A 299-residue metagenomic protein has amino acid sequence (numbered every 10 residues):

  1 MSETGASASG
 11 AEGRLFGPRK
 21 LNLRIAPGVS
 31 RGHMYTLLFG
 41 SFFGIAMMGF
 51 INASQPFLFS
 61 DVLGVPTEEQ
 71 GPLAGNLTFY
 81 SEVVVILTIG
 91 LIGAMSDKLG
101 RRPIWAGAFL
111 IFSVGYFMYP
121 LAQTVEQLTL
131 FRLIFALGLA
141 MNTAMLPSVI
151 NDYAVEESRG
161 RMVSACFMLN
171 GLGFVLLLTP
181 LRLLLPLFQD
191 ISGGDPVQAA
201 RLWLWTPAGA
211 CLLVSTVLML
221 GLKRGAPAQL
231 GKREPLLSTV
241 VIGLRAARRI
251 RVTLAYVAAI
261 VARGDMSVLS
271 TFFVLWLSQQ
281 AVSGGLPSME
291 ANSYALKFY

Functional and structural regions predicted by a protein language model:
E3-H33, R224-V257: Juxtamembrane intracellular "pre-TM" segments in multi-pass secondary transporters
N22-V62, R249-L269, F273: Pair of pore-lining "gating" transmembrane helices in MFS-fold secondary transporters
A53-G71, T271-Y294: Short amphipathic helix-loop junctions that connect adjacent transmembrane helices in Major Facilitator Superfamily/SLC
G75-G93: Central cavity-lining transmembrane alpha-helices of secondary-active solute carriers, predominantly the Major
R102-W105: Primarily marks hydrophobic transmembrane alpha-helices of the MFS/SLC 12-helix fold
L110-Q123: C-terminal ends and interior cores of transmembrane alpha-helices in multi-pass membrane transporters/permeases
I134-L146: Core transmembrane helices of Major Facilitator Superfamily
V163-P186, C211: Glycine-rich segments within core transmembrane alpha-helices of 12-TM secondary carriers
